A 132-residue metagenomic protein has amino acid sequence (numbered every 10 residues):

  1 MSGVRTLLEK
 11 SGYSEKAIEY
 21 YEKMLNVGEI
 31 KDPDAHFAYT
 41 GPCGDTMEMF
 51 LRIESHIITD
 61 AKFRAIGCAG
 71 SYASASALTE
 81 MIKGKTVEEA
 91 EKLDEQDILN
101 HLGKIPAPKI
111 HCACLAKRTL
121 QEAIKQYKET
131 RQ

Functional and structural regions predicted by a protein language model:
M1-Q132: Domain-level signature for proteins that mediate thiol-based redox and metal-cofactor handling
